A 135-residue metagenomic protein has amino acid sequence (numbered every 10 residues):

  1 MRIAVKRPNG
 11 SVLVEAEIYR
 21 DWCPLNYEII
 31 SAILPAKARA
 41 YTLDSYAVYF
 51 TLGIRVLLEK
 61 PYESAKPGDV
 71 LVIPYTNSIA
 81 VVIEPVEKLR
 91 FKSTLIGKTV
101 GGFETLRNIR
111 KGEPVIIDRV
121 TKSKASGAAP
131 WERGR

Functional and structural regions predicted by a protein language model:
M1-I33: Long, hydrophobic N-terminal alpha-helical segment
R20-N26, S31-G134: Glycine-rich active-site loops that engage anionic ligands at enzyme catalytic sites
